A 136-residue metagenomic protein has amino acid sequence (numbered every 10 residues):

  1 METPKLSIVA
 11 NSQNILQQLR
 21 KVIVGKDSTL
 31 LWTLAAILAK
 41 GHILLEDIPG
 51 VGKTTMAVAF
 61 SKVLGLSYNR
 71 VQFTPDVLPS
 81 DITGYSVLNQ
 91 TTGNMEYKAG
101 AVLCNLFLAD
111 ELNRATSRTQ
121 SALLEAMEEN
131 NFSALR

Functional and structural regions predicted by a protein language model:
L6-V51: Pre-Walker A (pre-P-loop) alpha-helix and adjacent loop at the N terminus of AAA/AAA+ ATPase modules, a conserved
G25, L45, I82, D110 (+1 more regions): Residue-level signature of catalytic and energy-coupling elements of molecular machines, predominantly ATP/GTP-dependent
W32-A35, L88-L112: Conserved alpha-helical scaffold flanking the Walker A/P-loop in AAA+ ATPase domains
L34-P75, L88: Walker A/P-loop
G41-H42, S67, L103-F107, E129-L135: Loop/turn-to-beta-strand initiation segments
E46-P49, R70-Q72, Q90-A99, E129-R136: Conserved Walker
L103-E128: Conserved AAA+/SF3 P-loop NTPase catalytic/coupling segment centered on the Walker-B
